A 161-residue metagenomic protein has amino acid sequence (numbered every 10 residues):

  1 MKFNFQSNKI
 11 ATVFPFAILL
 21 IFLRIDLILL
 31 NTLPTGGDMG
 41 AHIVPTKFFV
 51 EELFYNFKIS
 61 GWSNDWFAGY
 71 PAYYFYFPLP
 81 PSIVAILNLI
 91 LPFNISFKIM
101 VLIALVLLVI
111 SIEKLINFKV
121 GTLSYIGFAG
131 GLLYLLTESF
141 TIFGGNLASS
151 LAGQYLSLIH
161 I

Functional and structural regions predicted by a protein language model:
M1-D26: Start-transfer (signal-anchor) and selected internal transmembrane alpha helices of multi-pass inner/ER membrane
M1-S7, G121-T122, I159-I161: Polar low-complexity intrinsically disordered regions
F22-I159: Active-site lumenal/periplasmic loops and adjacent helix-entry segments of GT-C-fold, multi-pass membrane
